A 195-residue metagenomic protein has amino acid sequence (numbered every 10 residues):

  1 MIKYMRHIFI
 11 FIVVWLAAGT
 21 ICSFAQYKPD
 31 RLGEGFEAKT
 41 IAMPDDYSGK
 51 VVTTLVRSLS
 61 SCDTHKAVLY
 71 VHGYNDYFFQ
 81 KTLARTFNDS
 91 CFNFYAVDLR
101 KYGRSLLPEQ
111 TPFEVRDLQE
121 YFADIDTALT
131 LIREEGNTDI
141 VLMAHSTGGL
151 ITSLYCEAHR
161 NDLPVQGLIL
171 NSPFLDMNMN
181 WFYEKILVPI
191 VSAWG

Functional and structural regions predicted by a protein language model:
M1-Q26: Bacterial Sec-dependent N-terminal signal peptides
F24-C62: N-terminal cap/lid segment of alpha/beta-hydrolase-fold proteins
H65-G73: Short beta-strand element of the alpha/beta-hydrolase
Y74-N75, G103-D139: Catalytic nucleophile-loop/oxyanion-hole region of alpha/beta-hydrolase and closely related hydrolase-like folds
D76-A84, N88-E109: Conserved alpha/beta-hydrolase
T147, I151-G195: Alpha/beta-hydrolase-fold enzymes
